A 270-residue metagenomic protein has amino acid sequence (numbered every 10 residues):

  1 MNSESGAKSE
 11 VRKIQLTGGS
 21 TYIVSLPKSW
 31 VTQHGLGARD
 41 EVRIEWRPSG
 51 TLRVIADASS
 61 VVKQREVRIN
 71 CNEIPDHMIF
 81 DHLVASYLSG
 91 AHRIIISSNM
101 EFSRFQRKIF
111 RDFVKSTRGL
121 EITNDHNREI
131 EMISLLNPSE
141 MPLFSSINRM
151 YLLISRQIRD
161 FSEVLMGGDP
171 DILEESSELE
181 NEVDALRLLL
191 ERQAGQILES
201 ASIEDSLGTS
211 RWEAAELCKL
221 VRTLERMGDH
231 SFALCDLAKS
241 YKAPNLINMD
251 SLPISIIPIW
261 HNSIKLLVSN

Functional and structural regions predicted by a protein language model:
S3-I14, G19-T21, S25-V42, W46-N270: Cytosolic, long alpha-helical scaffolding segments
